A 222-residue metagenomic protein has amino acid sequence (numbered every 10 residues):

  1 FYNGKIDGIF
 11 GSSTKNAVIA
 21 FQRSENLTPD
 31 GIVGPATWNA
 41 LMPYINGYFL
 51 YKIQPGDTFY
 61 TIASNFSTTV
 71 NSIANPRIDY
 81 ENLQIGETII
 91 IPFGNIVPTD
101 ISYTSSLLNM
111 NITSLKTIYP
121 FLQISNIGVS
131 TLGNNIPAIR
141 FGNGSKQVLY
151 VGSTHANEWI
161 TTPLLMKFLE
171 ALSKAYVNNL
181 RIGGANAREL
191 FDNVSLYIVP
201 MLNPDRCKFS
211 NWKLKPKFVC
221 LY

Functional and structural regions predicted by a protein language model:
G4-D7, P29-V33, I124-G128, V177-A187: Surface-exposed patches in mature extracellular/periplasmic domains of secreted proteins
I9-K52, T61-S64, T69-I96: Extracellular LysM carbohydrate-binding repeats and other cell-envelope/extracellular binding modules
V18, G133, S153, I198: Divalent metal-coordination and catalytic microenvironments
I53, L149-G152: Short hydrophobic beta-strand that contains or immediately precedes a catalytic carboxylate
S72, P92-L132: Short glycine- and acidic-rich boundary segments immediately preceding or forming the N-terminal edge of structured
P137-S145, S153: Short beta-strand-to-loop junctions in surface cap/lid or active-site-entrance loops
S145-L149, W159-Y222: Active-site/substrate-binding loop(s) of hydrolase catalytic cores
